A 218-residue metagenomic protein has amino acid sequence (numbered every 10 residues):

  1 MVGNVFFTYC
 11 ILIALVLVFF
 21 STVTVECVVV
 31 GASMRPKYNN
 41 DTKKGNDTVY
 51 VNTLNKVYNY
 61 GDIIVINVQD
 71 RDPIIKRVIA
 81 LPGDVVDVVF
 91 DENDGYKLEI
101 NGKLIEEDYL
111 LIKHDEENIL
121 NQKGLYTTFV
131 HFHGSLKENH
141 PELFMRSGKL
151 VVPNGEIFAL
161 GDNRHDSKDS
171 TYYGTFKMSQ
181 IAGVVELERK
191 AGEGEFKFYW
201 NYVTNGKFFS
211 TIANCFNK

Functional and structural regions predicted by a protein language model:
N4-T22: Hydrophobic membrane-insertion alpha-helices, especially the h-region of bacterial N-terminal signal peptides
F7, V25-V28, K37-K218: Soluble "head" domains of membrane/secretory-pathway proteins
V16-R35: Aromatic-capped interface at the extracytoplasmic side of an N-terminal signal-anchor transmembrane helix
